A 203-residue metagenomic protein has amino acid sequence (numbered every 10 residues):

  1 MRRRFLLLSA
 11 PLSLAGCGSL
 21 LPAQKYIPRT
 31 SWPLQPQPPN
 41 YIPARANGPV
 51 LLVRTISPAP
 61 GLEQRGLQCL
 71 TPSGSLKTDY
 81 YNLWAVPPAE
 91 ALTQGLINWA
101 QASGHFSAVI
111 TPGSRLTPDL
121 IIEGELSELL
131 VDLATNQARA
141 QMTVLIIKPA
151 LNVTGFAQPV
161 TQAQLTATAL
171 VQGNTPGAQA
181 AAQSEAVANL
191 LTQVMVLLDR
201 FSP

Functional and structural regions predicted by a protein language model:
R3-L7: N-terminal export leaders
G18-P88, F201-P203: A structural "domain/chain start" motif
S19-W32, P38-Y41, N98, S103-T154: Surface-exposed short loop/turn segments
V50-T55, Q68, I121-E125, R139-L145 (+1 more regions): Soluble periplasmic/extracytoplasmic beta-strand elements of cell-envelope proteins
S75-N82, N152-Q193: Short secondary-structure boundary motifs at beta->alpha junctions and helix caps
A89, T93-I97, S184-V187, L191 (+1 more regions): Extracytoplasmic/secreted envelope proteins and their assembly/folding machinery, especially bacterial periplasmic
I97, Q101-H105, M195-P203: Sec-exported extracytoplasmic/periplasmic mature domains
